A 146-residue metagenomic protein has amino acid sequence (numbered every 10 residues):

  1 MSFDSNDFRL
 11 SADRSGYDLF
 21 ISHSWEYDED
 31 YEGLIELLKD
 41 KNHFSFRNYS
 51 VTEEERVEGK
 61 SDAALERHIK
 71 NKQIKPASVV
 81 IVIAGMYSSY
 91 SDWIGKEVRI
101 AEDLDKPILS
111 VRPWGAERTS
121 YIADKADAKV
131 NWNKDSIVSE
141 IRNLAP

Functional and structural regions predicted by a protein language model:
M1-P76, P146: Conserved N-terminal substructure of TIR/SEFIR domains
H23, A84, R112: Short beta-strand/turn micro-motifs composed of small residues that flank or help shape donor/cofactor-binding pockets
P76-A77, A126: Short, well-ordered alpha-helix to beta-strand connector turns
V79-V82: Structural motif
M86-D103: Conserved TIR/SEFIR loop-to-helix hotspot centered on a Trp-containing motif with a nearby acidic residue
D103-V111: A short helix->loop->beta-strand "cap" motif at the edges of active sites that frequently abuts
G115-V130: Glycine-rich, charge-decorated loop segments at or immediately adjacent to ligand/cofactor-binding or catalytic sites
V130-P146: C-terminal helix of von Willebrand factor
